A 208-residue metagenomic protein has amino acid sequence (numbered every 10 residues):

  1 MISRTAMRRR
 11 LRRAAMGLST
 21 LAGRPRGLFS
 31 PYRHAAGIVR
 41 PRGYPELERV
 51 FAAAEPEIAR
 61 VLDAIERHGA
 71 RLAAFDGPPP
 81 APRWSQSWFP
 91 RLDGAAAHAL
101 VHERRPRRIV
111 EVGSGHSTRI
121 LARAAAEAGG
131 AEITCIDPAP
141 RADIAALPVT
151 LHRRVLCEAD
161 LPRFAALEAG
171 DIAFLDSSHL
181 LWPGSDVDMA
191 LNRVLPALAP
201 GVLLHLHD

Functional and structural regions predicted by a protein language model:
M1-L206: A short alpha-helical cap/connector motif
